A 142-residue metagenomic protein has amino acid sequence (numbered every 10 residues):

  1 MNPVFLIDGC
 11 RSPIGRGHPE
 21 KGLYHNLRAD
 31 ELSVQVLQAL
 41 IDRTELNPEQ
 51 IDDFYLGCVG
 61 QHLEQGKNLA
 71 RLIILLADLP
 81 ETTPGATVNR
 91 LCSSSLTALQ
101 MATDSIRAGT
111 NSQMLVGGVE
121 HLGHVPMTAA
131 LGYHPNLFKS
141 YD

Functional and structural regions predicted by a protein language model:
M1-V4, S12, R16-P48, L63-N68 (+1 more regions): Acyl-thioester C-C bond-transforming condensing/cleaving domain
Q50-G57, L115: Short glycine-rich phosphate-binding loop at a beta-alpha junction
L56-E64: A glycine-/small-polar-enriched, mobile loop at the entrance of the PLP active site in fold-type I
